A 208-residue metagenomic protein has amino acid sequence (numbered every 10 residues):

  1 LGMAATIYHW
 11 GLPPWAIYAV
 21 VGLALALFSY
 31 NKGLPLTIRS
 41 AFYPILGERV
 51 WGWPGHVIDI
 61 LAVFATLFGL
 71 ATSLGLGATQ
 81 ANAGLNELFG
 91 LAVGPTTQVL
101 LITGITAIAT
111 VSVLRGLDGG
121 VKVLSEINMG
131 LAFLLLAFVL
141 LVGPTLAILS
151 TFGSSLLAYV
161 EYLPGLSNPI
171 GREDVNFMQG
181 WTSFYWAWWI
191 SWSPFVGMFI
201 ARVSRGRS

Functional and structural regions predicted by a protein language model:
L1-L36: Membrane-interface helix-loop-helix modules in multi-pass membrane proteins
G2-A4, Y43-L61, N176-F177: Cytosolic juxtamembrane amphipathic/interface segments immediately preceding and feeding into a transmembrane helix
A5-T6, S40, R115, F184: Flexible, active-site-adjacent loop/turn segments at secondary-structure boundaries
Y8, Y18, Y30, Y43 (+2 more regions): Sequence-level detector for tyrosine residue identity
S29-W51, I200-R207: Cytoplasmic juxtamembrane regions at transmembrane-helix boundaries
V57, A62-R207: Membrane-embedded translocation segments of transport machinery
